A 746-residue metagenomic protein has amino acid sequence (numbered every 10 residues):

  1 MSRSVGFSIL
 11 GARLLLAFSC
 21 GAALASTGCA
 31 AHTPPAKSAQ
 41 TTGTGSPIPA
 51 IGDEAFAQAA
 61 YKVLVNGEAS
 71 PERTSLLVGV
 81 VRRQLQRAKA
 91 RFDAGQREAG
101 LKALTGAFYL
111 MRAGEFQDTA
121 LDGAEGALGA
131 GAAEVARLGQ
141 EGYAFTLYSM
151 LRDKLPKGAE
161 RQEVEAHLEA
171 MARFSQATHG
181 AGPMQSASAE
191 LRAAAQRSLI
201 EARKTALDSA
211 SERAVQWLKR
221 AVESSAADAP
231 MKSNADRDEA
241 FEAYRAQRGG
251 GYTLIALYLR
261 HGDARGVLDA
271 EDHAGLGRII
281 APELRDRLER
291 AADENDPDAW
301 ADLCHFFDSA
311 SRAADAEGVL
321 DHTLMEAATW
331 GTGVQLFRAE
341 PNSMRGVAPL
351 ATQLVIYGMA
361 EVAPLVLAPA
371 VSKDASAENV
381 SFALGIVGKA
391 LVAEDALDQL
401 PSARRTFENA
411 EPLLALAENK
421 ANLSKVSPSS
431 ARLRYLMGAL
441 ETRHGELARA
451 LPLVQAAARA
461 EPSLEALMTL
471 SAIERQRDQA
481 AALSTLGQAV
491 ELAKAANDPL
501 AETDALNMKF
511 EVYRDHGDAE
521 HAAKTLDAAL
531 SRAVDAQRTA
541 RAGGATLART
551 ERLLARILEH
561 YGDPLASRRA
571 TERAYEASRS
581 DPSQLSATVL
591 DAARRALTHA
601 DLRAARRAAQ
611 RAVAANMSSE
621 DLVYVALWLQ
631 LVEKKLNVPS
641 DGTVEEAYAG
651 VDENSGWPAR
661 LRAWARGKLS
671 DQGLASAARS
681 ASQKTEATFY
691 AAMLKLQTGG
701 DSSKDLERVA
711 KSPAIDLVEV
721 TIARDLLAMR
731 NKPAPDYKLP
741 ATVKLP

Functional and structural regions predicted by a protein language model:
S70-T74, A113-L121, V135, P156-E160 (+10 more regions): Flexible helix-coil transition and linker loops at the boundaries of alpha-helical arrays
G79, Q86, A130, I200 (+18 more regions): "A position-specific structural signal for the A-helix of alpha-solenoid helical repeats
R82, G126, G249, D298 (+10 more regions): Residue register of alpha-helical TPR repeats
K89, A133, A256, H305 (+10 more regions): Residue-level recognition of tetratricopeptide repeat
A94, L138, H261, A310 (+9 more regions): Structural motif corresponding to the intra-repeat A-B loop/turn of tetratricopeptide repeats
A647-S680: Alpha-helical adaptor scaffolds
